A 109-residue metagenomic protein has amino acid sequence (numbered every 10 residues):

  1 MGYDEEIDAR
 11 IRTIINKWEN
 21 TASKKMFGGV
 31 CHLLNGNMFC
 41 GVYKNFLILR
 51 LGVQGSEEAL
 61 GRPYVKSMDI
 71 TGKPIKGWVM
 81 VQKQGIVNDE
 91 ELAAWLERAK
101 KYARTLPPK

Functional and structural regions predicted by a protein language model:
M1-K109: Charge-dense, helix-prone N-terminal extensions
